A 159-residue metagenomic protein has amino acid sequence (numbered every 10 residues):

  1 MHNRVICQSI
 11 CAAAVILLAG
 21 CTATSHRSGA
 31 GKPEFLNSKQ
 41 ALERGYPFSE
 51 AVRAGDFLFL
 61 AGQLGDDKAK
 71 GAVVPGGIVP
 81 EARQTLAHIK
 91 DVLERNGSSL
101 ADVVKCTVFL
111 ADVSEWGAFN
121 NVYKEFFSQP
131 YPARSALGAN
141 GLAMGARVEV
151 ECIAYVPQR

Functional and structural regions predicted by a protein language model:
M1-R4: N-terminal secretory signal peptides that target proteins for export/translocation
Q8-A87, D91-A101, L110-R159: N-terminal presequence-like segments and the immediate start of the first folded domain
V104-C106: Surface-exposed aromatic
